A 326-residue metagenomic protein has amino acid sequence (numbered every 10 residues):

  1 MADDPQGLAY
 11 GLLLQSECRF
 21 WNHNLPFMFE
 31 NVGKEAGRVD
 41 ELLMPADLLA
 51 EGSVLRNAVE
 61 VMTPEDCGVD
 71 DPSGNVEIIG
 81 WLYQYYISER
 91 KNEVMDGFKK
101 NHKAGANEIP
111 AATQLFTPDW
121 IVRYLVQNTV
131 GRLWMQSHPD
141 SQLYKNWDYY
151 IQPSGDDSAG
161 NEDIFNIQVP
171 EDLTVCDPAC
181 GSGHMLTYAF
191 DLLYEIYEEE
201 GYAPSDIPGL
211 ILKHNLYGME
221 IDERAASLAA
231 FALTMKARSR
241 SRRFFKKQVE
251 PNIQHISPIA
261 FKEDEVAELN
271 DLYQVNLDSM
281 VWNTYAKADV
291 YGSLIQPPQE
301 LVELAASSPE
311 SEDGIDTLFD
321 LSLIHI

Functional and structural regions predicted by a protein language model:
M1-S137, T234-P258: Non-catalytic, mostly N-terminal accessory regions of nucleic-acid modification and defense proteins
K100-I324: SAM-dependent methyltransferase catalytic region
